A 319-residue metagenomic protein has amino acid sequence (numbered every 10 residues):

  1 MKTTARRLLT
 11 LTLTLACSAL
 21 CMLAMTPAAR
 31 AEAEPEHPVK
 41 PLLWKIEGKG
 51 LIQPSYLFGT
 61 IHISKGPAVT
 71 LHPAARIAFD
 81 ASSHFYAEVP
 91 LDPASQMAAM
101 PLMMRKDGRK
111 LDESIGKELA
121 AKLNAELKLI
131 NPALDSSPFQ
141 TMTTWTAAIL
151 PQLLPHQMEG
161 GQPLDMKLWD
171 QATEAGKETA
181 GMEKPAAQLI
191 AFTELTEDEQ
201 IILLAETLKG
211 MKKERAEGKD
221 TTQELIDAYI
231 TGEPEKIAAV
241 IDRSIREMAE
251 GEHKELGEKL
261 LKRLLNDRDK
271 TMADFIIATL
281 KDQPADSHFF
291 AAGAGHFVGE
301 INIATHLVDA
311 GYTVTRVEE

Functional and structural regions predicted by a protein language model:
M1-R7: N-terminal secretory signal peptides that target proteins for export/translocation
L11-A24: Bacterial N-terminal signal peptides
T26-A31: Sec/Tat signal peptide C-region and signal peptidase I cleavage site
E34-P35, L42-L260: Structured, acidic catalytic/metal-binding patches in enzyme active sites
V39-W44, M272-D274: Alpha-helical scaffolding within the catalytic cores of extracellular/periplasmic polymer-degrading hydrolases
E255-E319: A cross-kingdom marker for long, charged
